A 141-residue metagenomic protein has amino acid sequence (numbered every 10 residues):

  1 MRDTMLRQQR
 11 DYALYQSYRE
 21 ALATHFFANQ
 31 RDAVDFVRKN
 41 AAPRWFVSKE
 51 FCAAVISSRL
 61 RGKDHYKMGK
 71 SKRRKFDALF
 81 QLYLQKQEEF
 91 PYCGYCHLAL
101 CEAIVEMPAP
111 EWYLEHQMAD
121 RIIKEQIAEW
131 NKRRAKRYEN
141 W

Functional and structural regions predicted by a protein language model:
M1-P91, A128-W141: Basic, amphipathic alpha-helix used for nucleic-acid engagement in HTH/winged-helix/SANT-Myb modules and analogous
R38-S57, L98, E102-E125: Short, basic interhelical loop/turn and adjoining N-cap of the next helix at nucleic-acid- or acidic-partner-contacting
F80-P108: Conserved small-residue-rich
